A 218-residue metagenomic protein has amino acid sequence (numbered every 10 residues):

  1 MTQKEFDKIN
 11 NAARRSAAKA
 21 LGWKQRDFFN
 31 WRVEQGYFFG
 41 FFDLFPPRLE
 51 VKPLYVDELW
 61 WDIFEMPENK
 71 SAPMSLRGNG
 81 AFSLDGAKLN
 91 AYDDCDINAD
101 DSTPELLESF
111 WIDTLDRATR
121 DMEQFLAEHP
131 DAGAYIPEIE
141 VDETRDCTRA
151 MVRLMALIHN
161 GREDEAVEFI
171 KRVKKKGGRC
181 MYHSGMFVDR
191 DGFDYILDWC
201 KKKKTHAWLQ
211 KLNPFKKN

Functional and structural regions predicted by a protein language model:
M1-F6, V33-N218: Intrinsically disordered, low-complexity regulatory regions enriched in serine/threonine/proline and acidic residues
Q3-R26: Amphipathic alpha-helical segments
G22-G36: A short acidic/basic microdomain associated with nuclease active sites
